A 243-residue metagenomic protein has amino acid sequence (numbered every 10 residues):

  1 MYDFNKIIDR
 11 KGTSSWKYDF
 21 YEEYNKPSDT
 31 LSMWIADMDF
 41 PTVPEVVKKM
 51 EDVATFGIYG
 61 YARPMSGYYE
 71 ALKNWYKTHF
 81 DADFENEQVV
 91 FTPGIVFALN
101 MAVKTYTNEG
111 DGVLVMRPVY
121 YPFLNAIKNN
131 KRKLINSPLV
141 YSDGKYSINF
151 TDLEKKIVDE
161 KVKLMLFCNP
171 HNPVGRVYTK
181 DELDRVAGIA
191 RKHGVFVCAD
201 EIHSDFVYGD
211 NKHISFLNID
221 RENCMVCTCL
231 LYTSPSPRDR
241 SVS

Functional and structural regions predicted by a protein language model:
Y2-G94, M101: N-terminal small-domain helix-loop-helix segment of the aminotransferase-like
Y59-G188, D205-M225: Conserved core of the PLP fold type I
R132, K192-V195: A short helix->loop->beta-strand "cap" motif at the edges of active sites that frequently abuts
K163, V195-F196: The start of beta-strands in P-loop NTPase/AAA+ ATPase cores
C198-A199, C227: Generic enzyme active-site microenvironment
E201-H203: Conserved Walker B
Y232-D239: Conserved small/polar residues in nucleotide/adenosyl-binding loops
V242: Extended, polar beta-sheet/loop recognition surfaces of beta-rich domains that mediate binding to diverse ligands
